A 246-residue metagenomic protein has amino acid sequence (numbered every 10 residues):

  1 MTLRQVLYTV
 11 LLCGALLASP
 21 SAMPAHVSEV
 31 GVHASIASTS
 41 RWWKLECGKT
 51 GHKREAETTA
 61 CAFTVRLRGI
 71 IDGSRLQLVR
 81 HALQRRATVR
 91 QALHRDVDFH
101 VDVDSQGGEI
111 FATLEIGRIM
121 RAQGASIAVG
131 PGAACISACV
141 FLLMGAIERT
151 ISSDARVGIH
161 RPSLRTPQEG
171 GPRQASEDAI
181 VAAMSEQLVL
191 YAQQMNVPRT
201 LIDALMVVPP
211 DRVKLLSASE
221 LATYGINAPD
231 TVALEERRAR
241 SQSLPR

Functional and structural regions predicted by a protein language model:
Y8-L17: Bacterial N-terminal signal peptides
P20-P24: Sec/Tat signal peptide C-region and signal peptidase I cleavage site
A25-V97, D104-G108, D154-R199: Small-residue-centered hinge/linker elements
L67, V101, L143, L221: Terminal peptide-recognition signature
H94-A112, S126-A133: Short, glycine-/small-residue-enriched flexible loop/hinge segments at domain edges that mediate gating
F99, T166-P245: Charged, glycine-interspersed solvent-exposed loop segments at helix/strand-loop junctions that cap or gate access
F111-G117, R121: Membrane-embedded segments
R121-T166: Glycine-rich beta-to-alpha active-site loop
